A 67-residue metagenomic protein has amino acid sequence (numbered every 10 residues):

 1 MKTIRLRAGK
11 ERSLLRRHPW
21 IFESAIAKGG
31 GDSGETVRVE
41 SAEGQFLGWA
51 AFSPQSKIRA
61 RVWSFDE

Functional and structural regions predicted by a protein language model:
M1-E67: Non-catalytic accessory regions of SAM-dependent methyltransferases
